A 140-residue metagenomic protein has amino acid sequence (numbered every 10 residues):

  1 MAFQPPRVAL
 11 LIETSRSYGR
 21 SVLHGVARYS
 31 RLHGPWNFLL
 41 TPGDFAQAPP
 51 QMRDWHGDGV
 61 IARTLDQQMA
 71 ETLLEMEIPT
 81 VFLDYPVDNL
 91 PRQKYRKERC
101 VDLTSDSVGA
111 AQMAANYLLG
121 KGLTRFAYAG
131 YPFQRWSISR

Functional and structural regions predicted by a protein language model:
M1-I61, M69-R140: Bacterial carbohydrate/catabolite-sensing allosteric modules
